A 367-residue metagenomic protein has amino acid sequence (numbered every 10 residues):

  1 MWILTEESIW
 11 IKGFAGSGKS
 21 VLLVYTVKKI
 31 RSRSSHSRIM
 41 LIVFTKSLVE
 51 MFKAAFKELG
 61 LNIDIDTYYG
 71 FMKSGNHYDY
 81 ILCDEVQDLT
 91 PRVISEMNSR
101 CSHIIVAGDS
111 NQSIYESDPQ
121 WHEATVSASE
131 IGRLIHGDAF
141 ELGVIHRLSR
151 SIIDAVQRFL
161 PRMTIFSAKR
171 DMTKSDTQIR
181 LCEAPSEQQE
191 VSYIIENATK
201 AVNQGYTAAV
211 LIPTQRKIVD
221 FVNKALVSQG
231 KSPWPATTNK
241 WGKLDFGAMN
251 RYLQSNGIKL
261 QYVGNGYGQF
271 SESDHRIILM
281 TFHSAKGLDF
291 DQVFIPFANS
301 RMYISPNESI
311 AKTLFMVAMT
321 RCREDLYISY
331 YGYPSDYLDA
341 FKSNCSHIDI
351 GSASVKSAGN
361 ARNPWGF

Functional and structural regions predicted by a protein language model:
W2-L4, I9-W10, F44-P119, G287: Conserved helicase NTPase motor core
K12-F14, S20-V49, E141-V144, Q157-L253 (+1 more regions): Conserved RecA-like ASCE P-loop NTPase motor core of nucleic-acid helicases/translocases
V43-T45, T67-Y69, A107-Q112, E116-W121 (+5 more regions): A short beta-strand-to-loop transition that corresponds to the Sensor-1 phosphate-sensing loop of AAA+ P-loop ATPases
D64-Y68, R180-E190, D349-S352: Short acidic-hydrophobic, aromatic-tinged amphipathic segments that line or gate anion-handling sites
E96-S102, A128-I135, M319-C322: Short, conserved loop/helix-junction motifs that constitute active-site signature segments in enzyme catalytic cores
H103-D109, E141, I152, Y327-S329: Structural recognition of the conserved hydrophobic beta-strand(s) that form the central parallel beta-sheet of P-loop
Q112-E116, S129-M172: Conserved coupling/interface region of RecA-like P-loop/ASCE motor cores
L148-S151, T173, T199-Y327, G332 (+1 more regions): Core RecA-like ATPase module of SF1/SF2 helicases and allied nucleic-acid translocases
